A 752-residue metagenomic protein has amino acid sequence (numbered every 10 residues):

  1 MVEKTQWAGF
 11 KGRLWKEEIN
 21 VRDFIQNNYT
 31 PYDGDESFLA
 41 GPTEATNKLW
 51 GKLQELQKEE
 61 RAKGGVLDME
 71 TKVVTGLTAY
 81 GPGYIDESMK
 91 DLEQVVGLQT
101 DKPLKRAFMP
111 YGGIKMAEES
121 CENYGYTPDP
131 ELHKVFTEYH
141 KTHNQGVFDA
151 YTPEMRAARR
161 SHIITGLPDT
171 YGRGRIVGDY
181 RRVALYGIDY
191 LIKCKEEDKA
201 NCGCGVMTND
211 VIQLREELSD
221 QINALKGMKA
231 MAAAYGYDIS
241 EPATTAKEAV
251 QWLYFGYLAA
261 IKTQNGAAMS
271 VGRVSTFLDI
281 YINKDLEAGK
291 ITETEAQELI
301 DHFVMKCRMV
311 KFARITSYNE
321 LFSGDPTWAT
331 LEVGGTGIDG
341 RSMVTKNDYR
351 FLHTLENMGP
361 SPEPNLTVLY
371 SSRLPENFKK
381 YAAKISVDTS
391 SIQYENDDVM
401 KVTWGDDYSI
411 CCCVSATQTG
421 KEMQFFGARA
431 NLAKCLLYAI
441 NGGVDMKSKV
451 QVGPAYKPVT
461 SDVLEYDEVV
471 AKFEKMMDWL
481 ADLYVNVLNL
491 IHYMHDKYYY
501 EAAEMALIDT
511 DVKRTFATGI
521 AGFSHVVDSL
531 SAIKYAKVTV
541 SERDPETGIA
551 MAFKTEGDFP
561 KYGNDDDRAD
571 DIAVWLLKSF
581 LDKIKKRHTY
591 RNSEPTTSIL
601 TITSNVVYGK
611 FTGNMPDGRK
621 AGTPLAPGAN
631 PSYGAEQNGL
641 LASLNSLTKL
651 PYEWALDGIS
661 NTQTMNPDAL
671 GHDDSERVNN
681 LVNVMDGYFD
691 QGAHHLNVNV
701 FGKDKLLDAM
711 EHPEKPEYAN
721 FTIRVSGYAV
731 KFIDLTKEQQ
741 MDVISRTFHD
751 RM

Functional and structural regions predicted by a protein language model:
V2-M752: Conserved catalytic cores of very large enzyme subunits
